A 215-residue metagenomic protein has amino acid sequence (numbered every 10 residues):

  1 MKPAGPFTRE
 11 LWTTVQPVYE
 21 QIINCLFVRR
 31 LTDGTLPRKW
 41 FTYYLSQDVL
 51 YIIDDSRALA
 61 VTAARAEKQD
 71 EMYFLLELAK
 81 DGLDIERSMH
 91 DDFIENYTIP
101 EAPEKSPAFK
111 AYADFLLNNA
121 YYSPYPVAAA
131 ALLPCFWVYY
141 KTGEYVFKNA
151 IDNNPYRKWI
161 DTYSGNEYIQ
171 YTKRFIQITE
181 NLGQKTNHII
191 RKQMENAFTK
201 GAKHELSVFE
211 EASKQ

Functional and structural regions predicted by a protein language model:
M1-R9, L31-T42, Y121, N154-T162 (+1 more regions): Short, charged, low-complexity loops and linkers
K2, D70-Q170, T199, K203: Active-site-proximal alpha-helical scaffolds that flank and shape metal-associated catalytic sites
K2-R9, V15, Y19, F115-N118 (+4 more regions): Hydrophobic alpha-helical segments
W12-L36, D55, I176-K185: Short alpha-helical hairpin
Q16-Q21, T35-R65, I85, A130-Y140: Alpha-helical bundle segments that constitute or directly flank the non-heme di-iron/ferroxidase center
Y43-D54, E77, D81, Q193-K200 (+1 more regions): A non-catalytic, amphipathic alpha-helix used as a structural packing/dimerization or gating element in enzyme scaffolds
A150-Y156, E180-K192: Acidic interhelical loop/turn segments
Q184-Q215: Long hydrophobic alpha-helical segments typical of transmembrane helices together with their membrane-interfacial
